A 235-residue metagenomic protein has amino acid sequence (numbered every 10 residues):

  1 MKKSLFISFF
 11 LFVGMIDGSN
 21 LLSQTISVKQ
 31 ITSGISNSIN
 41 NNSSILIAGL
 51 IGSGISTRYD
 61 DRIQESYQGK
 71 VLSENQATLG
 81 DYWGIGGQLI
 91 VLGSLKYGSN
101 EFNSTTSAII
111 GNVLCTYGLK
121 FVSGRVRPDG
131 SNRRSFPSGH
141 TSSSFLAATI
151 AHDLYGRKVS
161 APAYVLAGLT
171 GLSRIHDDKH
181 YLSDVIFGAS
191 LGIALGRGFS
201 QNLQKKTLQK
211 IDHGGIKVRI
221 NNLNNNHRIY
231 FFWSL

Functional and structural regions predicted by a protein language model:
K2-L46, T78-W83, Y97-S104, A108-L235: Replace "edges of transmembrane helices
I31-T32, R62-K70: Membrane-interface helix termini and inter-helical loops of multi-pass transporters
A48-G52, N75-T78: Early transmembrane hairpin module of multi-pass membrane proteins
L50-G52, V91-K96, A151-H152: Well-ordered alpha-helical scaffold segments within catalytic/enzyme domains
L50-R62: Alpha-helical transmembrane segments of multi-pass membrane proteins
D60, Q64, Q88-V91, T116 (+2 more regions): Alpha-helical transmembrane segments and their lipid-water interface positions in multi-pass membrane proteins
G69-L72, V126-P128: Flexible, solvent-exposed coil segments and beta strand-coil junctions, predominantly the extracellular/periplasmic
L72-G93: Interfacial helix-start motif at the membrane-water boundary
